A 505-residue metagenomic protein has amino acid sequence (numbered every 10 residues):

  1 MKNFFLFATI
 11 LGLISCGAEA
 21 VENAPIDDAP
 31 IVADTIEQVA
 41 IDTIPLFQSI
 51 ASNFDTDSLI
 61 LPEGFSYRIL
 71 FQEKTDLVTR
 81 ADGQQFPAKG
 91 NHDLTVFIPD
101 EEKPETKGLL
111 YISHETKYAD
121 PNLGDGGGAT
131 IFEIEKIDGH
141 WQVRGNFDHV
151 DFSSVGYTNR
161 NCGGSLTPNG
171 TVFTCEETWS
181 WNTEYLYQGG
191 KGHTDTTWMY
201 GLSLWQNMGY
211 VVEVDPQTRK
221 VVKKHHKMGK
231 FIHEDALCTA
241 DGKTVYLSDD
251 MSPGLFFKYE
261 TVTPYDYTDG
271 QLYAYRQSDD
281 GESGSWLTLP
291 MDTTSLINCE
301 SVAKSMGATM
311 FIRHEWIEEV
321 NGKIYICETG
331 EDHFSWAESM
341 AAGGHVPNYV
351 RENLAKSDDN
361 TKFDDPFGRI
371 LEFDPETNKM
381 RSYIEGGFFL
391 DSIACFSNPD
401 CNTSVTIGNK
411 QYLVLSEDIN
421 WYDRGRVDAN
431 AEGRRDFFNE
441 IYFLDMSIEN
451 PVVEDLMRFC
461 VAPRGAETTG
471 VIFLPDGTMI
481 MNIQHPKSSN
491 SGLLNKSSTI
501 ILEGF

Functional and structural regions predicted by a protein language model:
K2-F7: Sec-dependent signal peptide recognition, specifically the positively charged N-region followed immediately by
I14-S15: C-terminal motif of bacterial Sec signal peptides marking the signal peptidase cleavage site
A18-F505: Sequence/structural signature of beta-propeller domains
